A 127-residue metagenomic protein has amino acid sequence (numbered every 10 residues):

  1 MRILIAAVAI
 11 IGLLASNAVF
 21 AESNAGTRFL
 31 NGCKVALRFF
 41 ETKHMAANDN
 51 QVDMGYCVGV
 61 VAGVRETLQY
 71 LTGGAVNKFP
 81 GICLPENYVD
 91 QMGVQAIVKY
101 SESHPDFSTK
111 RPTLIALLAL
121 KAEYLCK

Functional and structural regions predicted by a protein language model:
L4-I5, A46, P112: Residue-level detector of functional hotspots within protein domains
A6-A15: Bacterial N-terminal signal peptides
S16-A21: N-terminal signal peptide c-region/cleavage motif recognized by signal peptidases
N24-G93: Short N-proximal segments of mature Sec-exported proteins
L68-K127: Compact alpha-helical subdomains of small soluble proteins
